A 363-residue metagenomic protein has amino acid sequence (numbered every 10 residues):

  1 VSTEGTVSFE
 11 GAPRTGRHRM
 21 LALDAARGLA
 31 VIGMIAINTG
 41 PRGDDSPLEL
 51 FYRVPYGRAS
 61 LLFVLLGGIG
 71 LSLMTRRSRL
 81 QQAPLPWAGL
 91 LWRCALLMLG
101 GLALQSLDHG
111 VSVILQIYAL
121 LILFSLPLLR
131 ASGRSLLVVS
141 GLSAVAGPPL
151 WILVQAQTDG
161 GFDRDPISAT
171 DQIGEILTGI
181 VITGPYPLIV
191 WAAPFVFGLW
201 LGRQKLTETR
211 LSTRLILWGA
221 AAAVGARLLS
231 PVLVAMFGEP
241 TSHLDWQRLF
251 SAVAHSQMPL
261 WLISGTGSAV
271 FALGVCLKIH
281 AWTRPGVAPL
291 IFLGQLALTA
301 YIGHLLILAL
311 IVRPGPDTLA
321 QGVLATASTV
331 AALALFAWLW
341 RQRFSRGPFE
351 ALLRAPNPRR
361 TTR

Functional and structural regions predicted by a protein language model:
V1-R363: Alpha-helical transmembrane segments and their immediate juxtamembrane cytosolic regions
